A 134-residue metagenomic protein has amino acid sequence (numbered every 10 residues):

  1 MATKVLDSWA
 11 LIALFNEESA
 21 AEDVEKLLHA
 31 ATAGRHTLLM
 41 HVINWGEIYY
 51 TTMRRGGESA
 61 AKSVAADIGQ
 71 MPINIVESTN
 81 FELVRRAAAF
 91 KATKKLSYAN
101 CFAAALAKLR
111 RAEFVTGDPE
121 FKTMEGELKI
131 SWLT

Functional and structural regions predicted by a protein language model:
M1-M40, M53-A66: Short, well-structured N-terminal submotif of metal-dependent ribonuclease cores
M1-T3, V76, A104-T134: Acidic, PIN/NYN-like endoribonuclease modules and their adjacent C-terminal/linker elements
L6-D7, M40-H41, K95-S97, D118 (+1 more regions): Histidine- and aromatic-rich ligand-binding microenvironments
L11-I12, W45, F121-K122: A generic structural signal for short hydrophobic patches within well-formed alpha-helices
S19, I43-N44, T79-E82, F102 (+1 more regions): Short beta->alpha linker loops
A33-R35, Q70-M71, R110: Structured helix-beta-strand junction loops
N74-E113: Active-site neighborhoods of divalent-metal-dependent phosphate/nucleic-acid chemistry enzymes
